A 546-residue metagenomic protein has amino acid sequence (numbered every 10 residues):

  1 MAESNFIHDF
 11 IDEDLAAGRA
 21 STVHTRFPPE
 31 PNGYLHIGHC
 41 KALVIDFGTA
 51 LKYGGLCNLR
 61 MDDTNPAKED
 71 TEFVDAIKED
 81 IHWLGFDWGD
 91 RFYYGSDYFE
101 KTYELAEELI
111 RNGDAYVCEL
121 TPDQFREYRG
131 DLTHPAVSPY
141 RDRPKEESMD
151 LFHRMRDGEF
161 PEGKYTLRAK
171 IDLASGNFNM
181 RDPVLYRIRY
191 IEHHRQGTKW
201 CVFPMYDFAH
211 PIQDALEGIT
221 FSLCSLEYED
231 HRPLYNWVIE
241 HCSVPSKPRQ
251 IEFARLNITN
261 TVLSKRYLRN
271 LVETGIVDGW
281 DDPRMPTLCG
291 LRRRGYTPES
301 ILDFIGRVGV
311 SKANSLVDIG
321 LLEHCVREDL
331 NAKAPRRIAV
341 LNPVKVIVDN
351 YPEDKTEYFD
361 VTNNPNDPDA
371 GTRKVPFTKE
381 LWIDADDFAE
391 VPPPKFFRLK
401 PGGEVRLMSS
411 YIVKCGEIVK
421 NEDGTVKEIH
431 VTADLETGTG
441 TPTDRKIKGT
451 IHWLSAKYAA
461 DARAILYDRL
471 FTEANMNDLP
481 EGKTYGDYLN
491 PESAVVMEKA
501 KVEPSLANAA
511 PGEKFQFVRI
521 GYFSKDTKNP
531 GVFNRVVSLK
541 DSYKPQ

Functional and structural regions predicted by a protein language model:
E3-D12, A16-E79, H193-S225: N-terminal catalytic cores of NTP/NDP-binding nucleotidyl/phosphoryl-transfer enzymes
P28-N32, R60-K68, D90-E100, D123-Q124 (+5 more regions): Conserved short loop/turn motifs at secondary-structure junctions
L59, D63-N65, E108-L268, V326 (+3 more regions): Active-site cores that bind ATP or allylic diphosphates and position pyrophosphate for catalysis
E69-W83, E108-R111, R293, T297 (+3 more regions): Charge-rich, well-structured scaffold segments of protease-associated domains
F73-F99, L105-A106, G113-A115: A glycine-rich helix N-cap at a beta->alpha junction
Y228-R232, N236-V238, L302, G306-V308 (+1 more regions): Core subunits and conserved enzymes of cellular information-processing and envelope-translocation systems across
S246-C325: Long, charged, mostly alpha-helical binding arms that flank functional sites
